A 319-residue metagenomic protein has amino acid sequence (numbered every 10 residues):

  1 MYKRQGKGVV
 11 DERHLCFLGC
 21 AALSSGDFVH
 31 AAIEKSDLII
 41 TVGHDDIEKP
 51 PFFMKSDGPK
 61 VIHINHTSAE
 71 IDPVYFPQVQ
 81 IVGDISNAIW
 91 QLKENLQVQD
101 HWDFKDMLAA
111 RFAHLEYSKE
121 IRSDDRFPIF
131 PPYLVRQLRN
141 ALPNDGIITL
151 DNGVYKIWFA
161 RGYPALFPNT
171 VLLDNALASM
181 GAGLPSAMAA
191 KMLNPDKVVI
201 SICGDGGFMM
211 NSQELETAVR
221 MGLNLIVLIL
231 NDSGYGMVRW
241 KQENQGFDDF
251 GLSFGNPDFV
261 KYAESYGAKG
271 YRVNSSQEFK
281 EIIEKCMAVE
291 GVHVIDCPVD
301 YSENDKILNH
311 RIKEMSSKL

Functional and structural regions predicted by a protein language model:
K3-I64, L166-D196, M209-Q213, E243 (+3 more regions): Glycine-rich, anion-gripping cofactor-binding loops and their flanking helix/strand elements in enzyme active sites
G6-K7, H44-I47, G153-Y155, G206 (+2 more regions): Short glycine-rich anion-binding loops that position phosphate/pyrophosphate groups of nucleotides and phosphorylated
K35, Q80, A88, E94 (+1 more regions): Conserved thiamine diphosphate
I71-D106: Terminal amphipathic helices with adjacent charged low-complexity linkers/tails
A109-P185, A190, N194-D196, S316: Active-site diphosphate/adenylate-binding microenvironment
R220-S233: A glycine-rich helix N-cap at a beta->alpha junction
S276-L319: Glycine/aspartate-rich loop-and-adjacent alpha/beta segment that forms the canonical ThDP
